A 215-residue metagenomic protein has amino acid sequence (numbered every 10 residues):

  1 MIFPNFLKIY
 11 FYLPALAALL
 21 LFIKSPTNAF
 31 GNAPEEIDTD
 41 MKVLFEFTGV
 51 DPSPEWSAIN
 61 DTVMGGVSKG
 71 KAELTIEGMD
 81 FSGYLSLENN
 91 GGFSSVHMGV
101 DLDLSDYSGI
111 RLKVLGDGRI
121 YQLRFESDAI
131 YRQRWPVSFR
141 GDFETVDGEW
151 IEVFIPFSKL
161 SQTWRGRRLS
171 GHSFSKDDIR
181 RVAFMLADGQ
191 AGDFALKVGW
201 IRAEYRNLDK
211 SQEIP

Functional and structural regions predicted by a protein language model:
M1-L7: N-terminal secretory signal peptides that target proteins for export/translocation
I2, Y12, L21-P215: Beta-rich carbohydrate-recognition modules and glycan-binding surfaces
K8-A17: Sec-dependent N-terminal signal peptides
